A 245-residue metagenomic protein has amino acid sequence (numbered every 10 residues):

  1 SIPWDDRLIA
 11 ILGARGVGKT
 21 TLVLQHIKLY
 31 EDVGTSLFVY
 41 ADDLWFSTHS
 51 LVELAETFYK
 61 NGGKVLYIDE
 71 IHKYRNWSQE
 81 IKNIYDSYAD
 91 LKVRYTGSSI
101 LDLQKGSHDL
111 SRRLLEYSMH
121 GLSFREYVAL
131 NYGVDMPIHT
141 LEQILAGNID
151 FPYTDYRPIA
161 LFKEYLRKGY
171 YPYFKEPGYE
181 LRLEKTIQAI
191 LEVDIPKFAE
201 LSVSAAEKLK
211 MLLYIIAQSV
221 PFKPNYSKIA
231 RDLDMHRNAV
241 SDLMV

Functional and structural regions predicted by a protein language model:
I11: Hydrophobic anchor at the beta1->P-loop junction of P-loop NTPases
R15-G16: Walker A (P-loop) phosphate-binding loop of P-loop NTPases
K19-T20: Conserved lysine of the Walker
G34-V65: Short glycine-rich substrate-engagement loop in P-loop NTPases that contacts/grips substrate
Y67, K92-S98: Structural recognition of the conserved hydrophobic beta-strand(s) that form the central parallel beta-sheet of P-loop
L101-E116, L130-Y132: Short regulatory helix/loop adjacent to the ATP-binding pocket of P-loop NTPases
Y132-V245: Interdomain hinge/linker elements that couple catalytic modules in large macromolecular machines
